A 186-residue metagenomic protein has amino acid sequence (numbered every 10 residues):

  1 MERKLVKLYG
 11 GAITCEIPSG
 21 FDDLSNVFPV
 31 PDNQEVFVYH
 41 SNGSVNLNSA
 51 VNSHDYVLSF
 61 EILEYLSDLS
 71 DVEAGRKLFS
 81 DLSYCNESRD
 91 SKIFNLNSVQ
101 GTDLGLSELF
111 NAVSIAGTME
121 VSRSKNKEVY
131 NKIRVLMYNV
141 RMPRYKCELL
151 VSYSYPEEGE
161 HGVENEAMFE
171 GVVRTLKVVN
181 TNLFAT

Functional and structural regions predicted by a protein language model:
M1-E2, T186: Eukaryotic N-terminal targeting leaders
E2-V6, G11-N97: Secretory pathway targeting signatures of secreted, lumenal, and periplasmic proteins
L8-G11, C15, L69, Y145 (+1 more regions): Intrinsic disorder
I17-G20, V140-E148: Short, solvent-exposed coil/turn segments at beta-strand boundaries
S25, S41, E64, M119 (+3 more regions): Residues that form ligand- and interface-recognition hot spots within folded domains
F60, M137-Y138, K146-G159: Short, well-ordered beta-strand elements
V72-P143: Signature of long, low-cysteine stretches enriched in small and polar/charged residues
L150-T186: Surface-exposed amphipathic alpha-helical segments
